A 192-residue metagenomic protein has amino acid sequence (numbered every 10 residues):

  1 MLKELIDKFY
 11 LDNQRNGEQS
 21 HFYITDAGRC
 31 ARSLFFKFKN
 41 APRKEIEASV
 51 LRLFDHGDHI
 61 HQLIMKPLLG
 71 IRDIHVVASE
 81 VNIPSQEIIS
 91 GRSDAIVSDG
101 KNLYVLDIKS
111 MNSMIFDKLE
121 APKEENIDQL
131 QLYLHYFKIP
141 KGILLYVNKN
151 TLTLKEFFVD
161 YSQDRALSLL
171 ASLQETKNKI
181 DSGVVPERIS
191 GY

Functional and structural regions predicted by a protein language model:
M1-V105, N112-K118, E124: Metal-dependent nuclease catalytic cores that hydrolyze phosphodiester bonds in DNA/RNA, characterized by
F22-Y23, D107, S162-R165: General structural signal for secondary-structure boundaries
V76, Y104-D107, K141-Y146: A structural signal for short, well-ordered beta-strand segments and their strand-loop junctions that often border
K109-N112, N148: Short, histidine-centered active-site or binding-site loop motifs used for metal coordination, general acid-base
K118-A121, Y136-Y192: Metal-dependent nuclease catalytic regions and adjoining charged, substrate-binding loops involved in nucleic-acid end
I127-L130: The N-lobe alphaC helix and its flanking beta3-alphaC-beta4 segment of protein kinase-like domains, centered on
